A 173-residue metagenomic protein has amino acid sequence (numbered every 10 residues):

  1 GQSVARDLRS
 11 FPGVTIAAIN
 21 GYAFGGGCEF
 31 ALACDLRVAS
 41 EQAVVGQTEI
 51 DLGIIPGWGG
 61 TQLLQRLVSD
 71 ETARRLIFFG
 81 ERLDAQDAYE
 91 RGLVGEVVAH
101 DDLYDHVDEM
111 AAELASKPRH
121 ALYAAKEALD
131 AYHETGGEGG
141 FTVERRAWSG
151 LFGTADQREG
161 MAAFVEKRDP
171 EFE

Functional and structural regions predicted by a protein language model:
G1-D7: Extended, non-globular alpha-helical segments
D7-R119, T154: Crotonase-fold acyl-CoA enzyme core
G80-Q86, Y104-E173: C-terminal alpha-helix plus adjacent terminal tail
